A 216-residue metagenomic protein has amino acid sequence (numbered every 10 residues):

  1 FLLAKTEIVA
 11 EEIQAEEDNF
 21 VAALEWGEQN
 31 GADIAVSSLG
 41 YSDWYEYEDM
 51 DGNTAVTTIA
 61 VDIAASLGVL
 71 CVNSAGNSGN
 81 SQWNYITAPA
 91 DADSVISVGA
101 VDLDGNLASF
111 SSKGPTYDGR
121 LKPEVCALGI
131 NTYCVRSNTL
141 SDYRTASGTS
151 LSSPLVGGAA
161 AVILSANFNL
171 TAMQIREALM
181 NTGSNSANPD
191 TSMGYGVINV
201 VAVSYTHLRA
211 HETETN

Functional and structural regions predicted by a protein language model:
F1-E16, N30-D33, S66-G68, D91-V95 (+3 more regions): Subtilisin-like serine protease catalytic core
F1-E46, G99-D102, T145: Subtilisin-like peptidase catalytic core
A4-E7, D33, Y85, G129-M193: Hydrolase catalytic cores
D18, A22-E25, Q29, I59-I63 (+5 more regions): Solvent-exposed, polar/charged alpha-helical surfaces in well-ordered, non-transmembrane soluble domains, broadly
Y41-A100, N106-G119, T132-S153: Substrate-binding/specificity loop regions of serine endopeptidase catalytic domains, predominantly subtilases
D102-D104, S184-N185: Acidic glycine-/aspartate-rich tracts in secreted/extracellular proteins
G196-Y205: Catalytic cores of secreted or luminal carbohydrate-active enzymes
T206-T213: Conserved small/polar residues in nucleotide/adenosyl-binding loops
